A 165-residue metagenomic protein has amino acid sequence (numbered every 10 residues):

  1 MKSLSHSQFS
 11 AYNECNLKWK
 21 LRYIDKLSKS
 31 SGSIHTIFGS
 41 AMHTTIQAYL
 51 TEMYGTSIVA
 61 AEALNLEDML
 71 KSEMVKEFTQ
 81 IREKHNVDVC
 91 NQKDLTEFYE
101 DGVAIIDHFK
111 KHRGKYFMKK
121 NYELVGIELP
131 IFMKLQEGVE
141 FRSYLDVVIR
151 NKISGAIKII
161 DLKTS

Functional and structural regions predicted by a protein language model:
M1, N16-K29, I81-N86, I159: Short amphipathic alpha-helical segments and their helix-coil junctions
M1-N16, V139-R150: An acidic intrinsically disordered interaction segment
L4, L21, I127: Short clusters of hydrophobic/aromatic residues that line enzyme substrate/ligand-binding pockets
S10, E14-G55, V103, D107: Nuclease catalytic cores
S30-I34, F38, C90, D94 (+1 more regions): Conserved aromatic-histidine-acidic binding/catalytic patches
T45-I127: A non-catalytic, helix-rich entry segment at domain boundaries
Y122-S165: Non-catalytic protein-protein interaction segments used by genome-maintenance enzymes to assemble and couple activities
